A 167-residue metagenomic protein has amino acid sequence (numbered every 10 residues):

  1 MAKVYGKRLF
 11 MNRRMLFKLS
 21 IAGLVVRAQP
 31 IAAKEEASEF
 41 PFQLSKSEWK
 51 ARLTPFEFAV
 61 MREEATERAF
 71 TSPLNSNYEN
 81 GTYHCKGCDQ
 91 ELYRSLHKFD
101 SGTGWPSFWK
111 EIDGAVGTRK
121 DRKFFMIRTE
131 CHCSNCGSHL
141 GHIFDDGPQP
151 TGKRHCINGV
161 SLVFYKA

Functional and structural regions predicted by a protein language model:
M1-M11, A22: N-terminal secretory signal peptides
A28-E63, R68: C-terminal segment of N-terminal export signals and the immediately downstream linker at the start of the mature
S76-S107: Mid-length scaffold segments of soluble, non-membrane domains
T82, R128-E130, K153: Residues immediately within or flanking Cys/His clusters that coordinate Zn2+ in small zinc-binding modules
C85, C133-C136: Short cysteine-rich clusters marking metal-coordination/redox-active sites
D89, G137, I157-V160: Cys/His-coordinated zinc-binding microdomains
R94-S95, H142-I143, Y165: Short, non-ligating residues that shape and space the ligands of small metal-coordination modules and catalytic
D146-T151: Short linker/helix segments within small regulatory modules
